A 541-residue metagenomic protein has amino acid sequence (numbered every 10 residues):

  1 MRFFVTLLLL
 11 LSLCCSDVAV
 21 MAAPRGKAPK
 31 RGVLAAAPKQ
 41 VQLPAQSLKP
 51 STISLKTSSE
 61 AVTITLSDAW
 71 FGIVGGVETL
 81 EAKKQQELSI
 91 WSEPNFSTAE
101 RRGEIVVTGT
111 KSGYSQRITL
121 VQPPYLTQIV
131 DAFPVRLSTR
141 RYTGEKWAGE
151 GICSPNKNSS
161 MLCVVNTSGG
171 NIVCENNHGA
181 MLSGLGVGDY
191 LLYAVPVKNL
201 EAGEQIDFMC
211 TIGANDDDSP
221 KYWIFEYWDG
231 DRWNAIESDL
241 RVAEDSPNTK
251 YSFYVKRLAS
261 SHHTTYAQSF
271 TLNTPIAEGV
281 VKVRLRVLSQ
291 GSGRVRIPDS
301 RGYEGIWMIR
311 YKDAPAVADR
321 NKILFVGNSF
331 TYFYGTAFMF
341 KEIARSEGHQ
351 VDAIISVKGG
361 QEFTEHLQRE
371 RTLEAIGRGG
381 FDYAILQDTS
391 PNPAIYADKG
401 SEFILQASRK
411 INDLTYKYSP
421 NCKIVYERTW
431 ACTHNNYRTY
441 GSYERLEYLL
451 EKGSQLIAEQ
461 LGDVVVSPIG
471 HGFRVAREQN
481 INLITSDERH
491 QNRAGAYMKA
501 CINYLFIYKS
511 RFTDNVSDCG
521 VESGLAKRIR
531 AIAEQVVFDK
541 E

Functional and structural regions predicted by a protein language model:
V33, S58-E87: Surface-exposed binding patches on compact interaction domains or structured appendages
Y125-S159: Extracellular carbohydrate-recognition regions
P155-A202: Surface-exposed, low-complexity/disordered Ser/Thr/Gly/Pro/Asn-rich loops and linkers
G188, K198-M209, P220, E278-V280: Extended extracellular/luminal ectodomain segments enriched in beta-structured repeat modules
D217, W233, E244-P315: Terminal, low-complexity interaction segments
K322-L324, F330-R409: Conserved SGNH/GDSL esterase-like catalytic core that processes O-acyl groups on lipids and polysaccharides
A375-R493: Alpha-helical cap/lid subdomain in secreted, periplasmic, or secretory-pathway luminal O-acyl-processing enzymes
H490, A500-E541: Conserved catalytic region of serine esterases and O-acyltransferases that act on ester linkages in lipids
